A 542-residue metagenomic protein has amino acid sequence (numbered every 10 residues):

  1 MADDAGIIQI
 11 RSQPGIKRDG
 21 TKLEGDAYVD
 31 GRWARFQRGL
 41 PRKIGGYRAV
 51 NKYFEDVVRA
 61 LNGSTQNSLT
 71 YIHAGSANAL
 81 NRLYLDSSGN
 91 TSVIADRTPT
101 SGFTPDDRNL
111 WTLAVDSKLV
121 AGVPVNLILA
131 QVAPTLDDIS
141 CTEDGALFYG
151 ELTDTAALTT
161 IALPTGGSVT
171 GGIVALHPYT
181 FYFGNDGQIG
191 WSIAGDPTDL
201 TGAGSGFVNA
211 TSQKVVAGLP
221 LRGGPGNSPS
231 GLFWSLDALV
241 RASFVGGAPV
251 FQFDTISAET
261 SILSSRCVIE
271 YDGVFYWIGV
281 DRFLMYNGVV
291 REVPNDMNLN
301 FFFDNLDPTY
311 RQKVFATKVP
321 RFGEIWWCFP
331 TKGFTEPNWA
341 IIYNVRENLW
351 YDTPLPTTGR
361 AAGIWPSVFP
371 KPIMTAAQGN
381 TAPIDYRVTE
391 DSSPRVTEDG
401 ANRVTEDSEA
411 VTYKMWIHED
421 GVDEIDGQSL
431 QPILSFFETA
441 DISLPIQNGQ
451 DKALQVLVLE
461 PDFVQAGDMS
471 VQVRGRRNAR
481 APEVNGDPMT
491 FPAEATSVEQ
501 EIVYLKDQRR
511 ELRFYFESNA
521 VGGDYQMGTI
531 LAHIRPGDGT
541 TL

Functional and structural regions predicted by a protein language model:
M1-P99, T104-V125, E259-V274, V280-L542: Beta-sheet repeat architectures centered on beta-propellers
G46-V58, S92-D107, T155-V314: Beta-propeller and closely related beta-pinwheel folds
L61, L136-I139, D144-Y149, L158 (+3 more regions): Generic beta-strand hydrophobic packing signal
H73-S76, A130-A133, C141, Y182-N185 (+4 more regions): Conserved beta-strand positions in repeat-built beta-propeller and related beta-rich domains
L83, T142, G150, G187-D199 (+1 more regions): Conserved Ser/Thr-centered positions that define the repeating blades of beta-propeller domains
T112-T160: Hydrophobic or amphipathic alpha-helical targeting/insertion segments
I139-E143, W234, G333-P337: Short, solvent-exposed loop/turn segments at conserved positions within beta-propeller repeat blades
